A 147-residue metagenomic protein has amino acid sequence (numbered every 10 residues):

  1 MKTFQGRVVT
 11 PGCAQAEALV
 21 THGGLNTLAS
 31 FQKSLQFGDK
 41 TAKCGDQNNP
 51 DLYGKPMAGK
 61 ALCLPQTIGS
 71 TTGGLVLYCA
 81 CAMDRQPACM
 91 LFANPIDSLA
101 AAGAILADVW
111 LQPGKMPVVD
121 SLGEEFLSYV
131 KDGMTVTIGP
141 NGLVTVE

Functional and structural regions predicted by a protein language model:
T3-A14, T21-L143: Feature captures the catalytic cores and cofactor-binding loops of soluble hydro-lyases/lyases that act on carboxylate
T145-E147: Secondary-structure transition/turn motif
